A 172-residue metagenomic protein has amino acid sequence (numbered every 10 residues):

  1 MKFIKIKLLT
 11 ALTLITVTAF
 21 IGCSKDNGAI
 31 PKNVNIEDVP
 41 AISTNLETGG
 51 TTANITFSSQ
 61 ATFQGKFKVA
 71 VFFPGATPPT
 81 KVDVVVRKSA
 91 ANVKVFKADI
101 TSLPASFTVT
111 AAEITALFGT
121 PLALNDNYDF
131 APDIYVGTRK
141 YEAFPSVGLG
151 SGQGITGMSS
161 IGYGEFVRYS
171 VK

Functional and structural regions predicted by a protein language model:
F3-I6, S24-F107, L122-D129, Y135-K172: Acidic/polar, low-complexity intrinsically disordered N-terminal segments immediately downstream of a Sec signal
K7-V17: Sec-dependent N-terminal signal peptides
T18-G22: C-terminal motif of bacterial Sec signal peptides marking the signal peptidase cleavage site
L117-P121: Non-catalytic regulatory appendages
